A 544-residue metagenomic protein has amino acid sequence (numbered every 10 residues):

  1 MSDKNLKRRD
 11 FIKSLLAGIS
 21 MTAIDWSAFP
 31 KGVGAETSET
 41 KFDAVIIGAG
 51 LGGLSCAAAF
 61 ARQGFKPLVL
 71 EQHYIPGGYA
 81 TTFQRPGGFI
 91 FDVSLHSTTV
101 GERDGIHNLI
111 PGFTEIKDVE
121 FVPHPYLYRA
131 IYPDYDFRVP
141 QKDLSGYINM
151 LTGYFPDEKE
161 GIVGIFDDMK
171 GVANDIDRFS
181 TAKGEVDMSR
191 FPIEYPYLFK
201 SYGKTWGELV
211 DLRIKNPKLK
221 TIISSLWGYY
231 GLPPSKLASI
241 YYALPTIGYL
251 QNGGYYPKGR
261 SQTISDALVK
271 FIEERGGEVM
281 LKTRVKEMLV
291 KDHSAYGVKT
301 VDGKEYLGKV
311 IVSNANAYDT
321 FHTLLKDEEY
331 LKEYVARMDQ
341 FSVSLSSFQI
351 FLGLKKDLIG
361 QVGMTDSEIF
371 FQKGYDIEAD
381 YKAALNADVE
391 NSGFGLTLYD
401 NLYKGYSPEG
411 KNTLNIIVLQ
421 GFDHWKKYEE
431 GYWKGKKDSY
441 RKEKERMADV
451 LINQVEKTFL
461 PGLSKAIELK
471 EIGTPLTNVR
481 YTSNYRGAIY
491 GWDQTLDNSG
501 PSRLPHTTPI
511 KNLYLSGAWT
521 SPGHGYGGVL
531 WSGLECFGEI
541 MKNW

Functional and structural regions predicted by a protein language model:
D3-K4, D10-G32: N-terminal export signals
T37-G171, Q494: N-terminal glycine-rich phosphate/pyrophosphate-binding loop and immediately adjacent elements
P133-L237: Rossmann-like flavin
V186-P196, P234-A267: Helix-loop-beta segment of a Rossmann-like dinucleotide-binding subdomain
N216, K220-Y230, G395-T397, K457-G523: A glycine-rich dinucleotide-binding beta-alpha-beta segment and adjacent secondary-structure elements that constitute
G248-E287, D292: Helical element adjacent to the flavin cofactor pocket in flavoenzyme catalytic cores
Y256, K286-P408: Mid-domain catalytic core of redox enzymes that form a hydrophobic substrate pocket/lid adjacent to a catalytic redox
D357-I472: C-terminal segments that line or cap access tunnels to active or ligand-binding sites in enzymes and enzyme-associated
